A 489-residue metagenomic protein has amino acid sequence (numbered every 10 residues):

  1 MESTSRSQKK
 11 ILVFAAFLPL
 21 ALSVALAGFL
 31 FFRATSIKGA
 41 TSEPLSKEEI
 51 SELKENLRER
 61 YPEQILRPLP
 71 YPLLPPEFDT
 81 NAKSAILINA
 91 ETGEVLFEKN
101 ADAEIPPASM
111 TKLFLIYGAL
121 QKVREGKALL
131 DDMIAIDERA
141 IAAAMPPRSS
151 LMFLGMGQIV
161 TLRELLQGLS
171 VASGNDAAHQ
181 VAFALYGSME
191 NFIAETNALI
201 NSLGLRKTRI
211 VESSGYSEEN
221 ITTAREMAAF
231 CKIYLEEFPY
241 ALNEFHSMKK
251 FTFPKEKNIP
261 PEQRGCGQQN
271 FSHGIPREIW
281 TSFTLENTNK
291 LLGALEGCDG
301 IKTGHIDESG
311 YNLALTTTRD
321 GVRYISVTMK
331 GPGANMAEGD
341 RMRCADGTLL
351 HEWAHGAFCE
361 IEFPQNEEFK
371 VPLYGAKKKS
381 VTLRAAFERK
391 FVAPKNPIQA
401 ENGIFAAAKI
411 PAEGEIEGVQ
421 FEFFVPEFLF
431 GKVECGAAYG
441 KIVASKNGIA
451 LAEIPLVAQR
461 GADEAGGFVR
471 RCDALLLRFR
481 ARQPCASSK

Functional and structural regions predicted by a protein language model:
E2, Q8, T35-E237, Q263-R264 (+1 more regions): Active-site-adjacent loops and short helices of periplasmic peptidoglycan-processing enzymes
T4-L20: N-terminal Sec-pathway targeting helices
K10, A25-A27, G267, E401: N-terminal leader/targeting signatures
F14-F17, F32, F271, F405: Aromatic (phenylalanine/tyrosine) cluster motif
A21-F32: Hydrophobic alpha-helical membrane-insertion segments, chiefly the h-region of N-terminal signal peptides
L205-R206, E218-I221, E226-K489: Domain-terminus/edge residues, biased toward the C-terminal soluble/receptor-binding domains of extracytoplasmic
